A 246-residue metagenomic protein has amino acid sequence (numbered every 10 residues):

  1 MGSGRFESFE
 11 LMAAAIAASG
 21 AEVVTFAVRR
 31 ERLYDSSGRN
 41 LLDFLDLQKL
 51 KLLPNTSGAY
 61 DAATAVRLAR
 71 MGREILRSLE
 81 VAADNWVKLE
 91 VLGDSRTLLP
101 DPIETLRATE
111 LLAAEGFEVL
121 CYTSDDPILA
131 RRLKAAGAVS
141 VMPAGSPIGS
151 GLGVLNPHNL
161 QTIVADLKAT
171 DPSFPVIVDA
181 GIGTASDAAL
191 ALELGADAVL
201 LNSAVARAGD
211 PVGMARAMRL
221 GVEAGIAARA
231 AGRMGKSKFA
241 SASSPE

Functional and structural regions predicted by a protein language model:
M1: Divalent-cation
R5-V23, S36-K51, Y60-A231, G235-S237 (+1 more regions): Alpha/beta enzyme core
E22-R30: A short beta-strand-loop structural module common to alpha/beta enzyme folds
E31-D35: Acidic-and-aromatic substrate-binding clefts and catalytic sites of carbohydrate-active enzymes
